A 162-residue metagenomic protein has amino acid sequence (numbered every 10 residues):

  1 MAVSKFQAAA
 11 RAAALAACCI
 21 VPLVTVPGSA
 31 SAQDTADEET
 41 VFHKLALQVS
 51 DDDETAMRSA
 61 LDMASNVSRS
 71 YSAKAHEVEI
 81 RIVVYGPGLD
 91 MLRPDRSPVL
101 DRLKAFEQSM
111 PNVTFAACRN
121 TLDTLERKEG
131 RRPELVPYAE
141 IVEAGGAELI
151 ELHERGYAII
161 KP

Functional and structural regions predicted by a protein language model:
A2-A16: Bacterial N-terminal signal peptides that target proteins for export
A13-V26: Bacterial N-terminal signal peptides
V26-A32: Sec/Tat signal peptide C-region and signal peptidase I cleavage site
A32-R81, D90-M91, M110: N-terminal secretory signal peptides
A46-Q48, R81-V84, T114-A117, K161: Structural recognition of the beta-strand scaffold that forms the well-ordered cores of secreted hydrolase catalytic
V49-D53, V84-G86, R119-L122, G145: A mature extracytoplasmic/lumenal domain signature
R93-P162: A cross-taxonomic marker for long C-terminal extensions/tails that follow the last structured domain
